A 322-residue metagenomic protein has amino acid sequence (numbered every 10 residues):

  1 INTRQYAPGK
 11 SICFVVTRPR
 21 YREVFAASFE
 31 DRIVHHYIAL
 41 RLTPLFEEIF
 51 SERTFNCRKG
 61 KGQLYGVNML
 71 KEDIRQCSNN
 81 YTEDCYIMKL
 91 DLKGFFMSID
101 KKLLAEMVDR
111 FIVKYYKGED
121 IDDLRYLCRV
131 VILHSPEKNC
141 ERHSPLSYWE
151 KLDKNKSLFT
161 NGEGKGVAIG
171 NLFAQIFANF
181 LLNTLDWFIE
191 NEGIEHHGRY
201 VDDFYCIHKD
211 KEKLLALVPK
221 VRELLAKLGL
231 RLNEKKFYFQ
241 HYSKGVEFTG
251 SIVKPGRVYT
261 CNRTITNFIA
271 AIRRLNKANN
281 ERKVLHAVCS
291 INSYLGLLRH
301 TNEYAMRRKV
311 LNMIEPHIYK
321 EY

Functional and structural regions predicted by a protein language model:
I1, A7-P8: A structured, charge-rich N-terminal accessory region that forms the first stable segment of a protein and links
R18-A27, I49-K59, M88-K93, E163-N171: Short acidic, glycine/Ser/Thr-rich loop/turn "cap" segments at secondary-structure junctions
R22-R53, L146-K156: Glycine/proline-rich, flexible active-site/cofactor-binding loop segments that harbor closely spaced acidic
V34, Q63-G66, A174, A178: Phosphate/oxyanion-binding active-site loops and adjacent basic polyanion-contact surfaces
I38, L70, A174, G250: A residue-level signal for conserved active-site and pocket-lining positions in enzyme catalytic cores
A39-D100: Active-site-proximal segment of RNA-dependent polymerases
N80-V201, Y205-R222, Q240, V284-L311 (+1 more regions): Conserved polymerase palm-domain catalytic core
H196-Y200, C206-N280: Polymerase palm active-site segment centered on the conserved acidic dipeptide of motif C
